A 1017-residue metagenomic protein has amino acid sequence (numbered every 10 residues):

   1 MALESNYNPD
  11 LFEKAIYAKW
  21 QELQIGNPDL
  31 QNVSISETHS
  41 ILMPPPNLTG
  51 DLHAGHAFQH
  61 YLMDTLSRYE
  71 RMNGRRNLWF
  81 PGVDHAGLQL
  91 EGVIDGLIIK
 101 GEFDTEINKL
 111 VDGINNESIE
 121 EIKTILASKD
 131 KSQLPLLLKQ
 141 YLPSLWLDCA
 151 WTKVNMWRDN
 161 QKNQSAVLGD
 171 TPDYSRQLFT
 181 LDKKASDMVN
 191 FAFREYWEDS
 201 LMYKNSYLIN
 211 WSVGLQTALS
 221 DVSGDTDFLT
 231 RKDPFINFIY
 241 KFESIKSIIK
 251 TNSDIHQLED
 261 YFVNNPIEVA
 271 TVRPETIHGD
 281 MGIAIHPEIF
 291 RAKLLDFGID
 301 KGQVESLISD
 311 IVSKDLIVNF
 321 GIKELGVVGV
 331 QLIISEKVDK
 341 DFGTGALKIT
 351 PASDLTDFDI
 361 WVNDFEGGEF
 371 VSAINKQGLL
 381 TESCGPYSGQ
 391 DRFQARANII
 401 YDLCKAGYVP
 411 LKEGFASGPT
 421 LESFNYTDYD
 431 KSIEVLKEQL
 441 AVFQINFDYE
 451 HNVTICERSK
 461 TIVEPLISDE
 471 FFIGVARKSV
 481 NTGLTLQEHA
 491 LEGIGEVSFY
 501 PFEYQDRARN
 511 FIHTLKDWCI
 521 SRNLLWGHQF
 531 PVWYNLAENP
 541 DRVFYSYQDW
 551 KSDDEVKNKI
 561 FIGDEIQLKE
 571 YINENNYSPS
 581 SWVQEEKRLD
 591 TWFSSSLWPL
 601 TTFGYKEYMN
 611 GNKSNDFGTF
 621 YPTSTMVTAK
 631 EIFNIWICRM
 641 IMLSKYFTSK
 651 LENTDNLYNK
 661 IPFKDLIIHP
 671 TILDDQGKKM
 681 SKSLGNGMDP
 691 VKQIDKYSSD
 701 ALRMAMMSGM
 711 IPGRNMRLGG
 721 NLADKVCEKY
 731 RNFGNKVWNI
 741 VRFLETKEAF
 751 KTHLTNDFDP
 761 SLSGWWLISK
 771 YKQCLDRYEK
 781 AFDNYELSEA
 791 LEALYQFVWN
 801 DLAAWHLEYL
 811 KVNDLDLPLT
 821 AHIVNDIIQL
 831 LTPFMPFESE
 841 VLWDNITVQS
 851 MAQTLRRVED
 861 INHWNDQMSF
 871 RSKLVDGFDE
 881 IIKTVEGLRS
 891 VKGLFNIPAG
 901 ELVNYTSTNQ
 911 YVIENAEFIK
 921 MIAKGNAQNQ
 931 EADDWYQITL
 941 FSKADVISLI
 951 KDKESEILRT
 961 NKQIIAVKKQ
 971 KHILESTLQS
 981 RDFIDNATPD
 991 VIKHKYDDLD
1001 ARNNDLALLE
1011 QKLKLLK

Functional and structural regions predicted by a protein language model:
M1-L294, I333, T350-S383, F415-L486 (+7 more regions): N-terminal, positively charged nucleic-acid-binding surface of large information/translation enzymes
L3-S5, G55, G82-V83, A150 (+13 more regions): Conserved short loop/turn motifs at secondary-structure junctions
W20, D182-Q216, D225-D227, I239-E243 (+3 more regions): Gly/Pro-rich turn-and-neighbor structural signature
D84, V213, S220-F228, D674 (+3 more regions): Acidic, turn-prone loop/beta-hairpin segments
M156-A166, M188, N732-E745, G764-C774 (+2 more regions): Core structural elements
I349-A352, F393, E464, S580-K587 (+5 more regions): Conserved phosphate-binding loops in nucleotide/dinucleotide-binding enzymes
E457-S459, I672-Q676, S681-P760, V848-A852 (+2 more regions): Catalytic adenosine-cofactor/nucleotide-binding cores of aminoacyl-tRNA synthetases and other
I846-K1017: C-terminal low-complexity, glycine/proline- and small-hydrophobic-enriched intrinsically disordered tails that act as
